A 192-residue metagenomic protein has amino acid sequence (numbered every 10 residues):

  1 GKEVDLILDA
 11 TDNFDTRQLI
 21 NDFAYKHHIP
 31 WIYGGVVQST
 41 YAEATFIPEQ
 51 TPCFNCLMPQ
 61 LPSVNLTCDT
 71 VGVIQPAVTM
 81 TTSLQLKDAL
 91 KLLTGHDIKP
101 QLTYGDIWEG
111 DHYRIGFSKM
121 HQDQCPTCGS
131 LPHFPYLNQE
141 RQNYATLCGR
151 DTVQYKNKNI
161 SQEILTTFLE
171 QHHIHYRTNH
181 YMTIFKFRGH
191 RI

Functional and structural regions predicted by a protein language model:
K2-L6, A10-Q171, H175-M182: Glycine-rich phosphate/adenylate-binding loop
I184-F187: Short beta-strand segments that buttress and anchor functional surface loops
G189-I192: Generic C-terminus detector
